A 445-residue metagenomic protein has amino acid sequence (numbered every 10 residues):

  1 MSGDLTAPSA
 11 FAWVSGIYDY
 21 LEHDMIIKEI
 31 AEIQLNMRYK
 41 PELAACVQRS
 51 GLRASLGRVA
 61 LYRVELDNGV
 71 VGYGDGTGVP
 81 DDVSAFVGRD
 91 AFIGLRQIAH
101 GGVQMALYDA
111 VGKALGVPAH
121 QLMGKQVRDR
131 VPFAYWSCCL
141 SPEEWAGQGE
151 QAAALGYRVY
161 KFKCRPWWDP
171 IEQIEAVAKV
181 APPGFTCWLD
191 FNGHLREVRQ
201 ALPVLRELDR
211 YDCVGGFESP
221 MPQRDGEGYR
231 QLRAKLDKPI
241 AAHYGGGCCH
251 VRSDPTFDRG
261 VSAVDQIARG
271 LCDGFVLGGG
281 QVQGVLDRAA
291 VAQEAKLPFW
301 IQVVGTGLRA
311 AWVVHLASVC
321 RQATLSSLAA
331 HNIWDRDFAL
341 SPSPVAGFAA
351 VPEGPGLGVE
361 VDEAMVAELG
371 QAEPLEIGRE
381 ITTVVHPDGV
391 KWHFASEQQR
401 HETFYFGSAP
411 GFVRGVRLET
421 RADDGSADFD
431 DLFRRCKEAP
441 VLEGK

Functional and structural regions predicted by a protein language model:
I26-K28, E32-E42, A54-L56, G305-K445: Flexible C-terminal active-site loop/helix
I27-Q34, R49, V59, R63-P118 (+4 more regions): Metal- or metallocofactor-binding catalytic centers and their adjacent structured scaffolds across diverse enzyme
A114-C139: N-terminal small/glycine-rich loop or linker at the start of catalytic domains across soluble metabolic enzymes
Q151-Y160: Catalytic domains of carbohydrate-active enzymes, especially glycoside hydrolases
C164, W168-W312: Catalytic core of soluble alpha/beta enzymes
